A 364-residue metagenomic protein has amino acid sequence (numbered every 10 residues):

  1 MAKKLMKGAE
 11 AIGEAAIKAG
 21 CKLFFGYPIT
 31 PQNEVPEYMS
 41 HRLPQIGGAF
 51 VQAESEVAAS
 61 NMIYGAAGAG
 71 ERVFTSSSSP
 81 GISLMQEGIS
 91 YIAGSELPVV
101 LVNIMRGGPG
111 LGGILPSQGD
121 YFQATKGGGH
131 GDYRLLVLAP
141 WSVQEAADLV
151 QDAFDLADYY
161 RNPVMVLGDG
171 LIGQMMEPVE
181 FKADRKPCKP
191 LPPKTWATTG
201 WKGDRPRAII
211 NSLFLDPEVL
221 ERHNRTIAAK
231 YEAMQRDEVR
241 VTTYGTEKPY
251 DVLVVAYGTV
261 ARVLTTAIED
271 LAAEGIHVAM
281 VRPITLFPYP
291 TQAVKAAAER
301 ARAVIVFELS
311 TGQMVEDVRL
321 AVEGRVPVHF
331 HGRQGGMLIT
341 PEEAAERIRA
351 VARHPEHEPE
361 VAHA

Functional and structural regions predicted by a protein language model:
M1-G127, R134, S142, Q334 (+2 more regions): Thiamine diphosphate
K7-A11, A228-V252, T265: Glycine-/acidic-rich phosphate or pyrophosphate-binding loops and their flanking alpha/beta elements
Q32, R161-T243: Conformationally flexible catalytic loops at phosphate/diphosphate-handling active centers
S40-R42, S90-A93, Q151-L156, F181-D184 (+3 more regions): Short, solvent-exposed amphipathic alpha-helical segments in soluble enzyme and RNA/protein-processing domains
L135-P190, E343-A364: Structural signature of the thiamine diphosphate
T243-H277, V281, F287-V294: Redox- and metal-dependent alpha/beta enzyme cores, enriched for Fe-S-associated oxidoreductases and cofactor-handling
E308-A364: Peripheral docking tails and interdomain loops at the edges of cofactor- or intermediate-handling domains
